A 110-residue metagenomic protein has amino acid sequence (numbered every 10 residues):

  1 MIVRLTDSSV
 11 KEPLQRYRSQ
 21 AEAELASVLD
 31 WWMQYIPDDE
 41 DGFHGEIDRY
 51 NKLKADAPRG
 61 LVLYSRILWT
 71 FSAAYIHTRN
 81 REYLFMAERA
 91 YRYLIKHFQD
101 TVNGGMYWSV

Functional and structural regions predicted by a protein language model:
M1-V110: Glycan-recognition and catalytic cores of secretory/periplasmic carbohydrate-active enzymes
